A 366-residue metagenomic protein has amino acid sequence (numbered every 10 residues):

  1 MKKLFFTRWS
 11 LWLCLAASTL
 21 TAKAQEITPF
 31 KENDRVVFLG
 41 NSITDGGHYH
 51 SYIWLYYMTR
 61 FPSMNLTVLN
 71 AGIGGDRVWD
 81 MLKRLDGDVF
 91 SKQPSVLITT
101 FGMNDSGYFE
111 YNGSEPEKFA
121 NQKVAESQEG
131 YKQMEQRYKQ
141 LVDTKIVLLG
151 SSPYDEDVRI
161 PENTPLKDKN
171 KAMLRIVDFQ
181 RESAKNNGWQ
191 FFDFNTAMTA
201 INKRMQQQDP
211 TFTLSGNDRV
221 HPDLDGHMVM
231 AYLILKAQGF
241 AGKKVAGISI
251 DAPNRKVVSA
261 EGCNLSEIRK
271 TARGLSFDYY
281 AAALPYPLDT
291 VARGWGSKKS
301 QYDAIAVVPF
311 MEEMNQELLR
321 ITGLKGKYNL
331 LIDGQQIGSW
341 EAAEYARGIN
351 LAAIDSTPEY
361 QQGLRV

Functional and structural regions predicted by a protein language model:
M1, A71-I73: Acidic/polar N-terminal loop/beta-strand segments that form early-domain functional surfaces
M1-E26: Bacterial Sec-dependent N-terminal signal peptides
K2-K3, R8, R35, R84 (+1 more regions): Basic side chains
L15-S18, V36, L55, L351: A generic structural signal for solvent-exposed, polar alpha-helical segments
Q25-V36: Membrane/wall-proximal cationic-aromatic binding patches
F30, S51-T67, D76-V366: Alpha-helical cap/lid subdomain in secreted, periplasmic, or secretory-pathway luminal O-acyl-processing enzymes
D34-H48, G74-R77: Catalytic nucleophile-elbow at a beta strand-turn-alpha helix junction centered on a G-D-S/GDSL motif, marking
